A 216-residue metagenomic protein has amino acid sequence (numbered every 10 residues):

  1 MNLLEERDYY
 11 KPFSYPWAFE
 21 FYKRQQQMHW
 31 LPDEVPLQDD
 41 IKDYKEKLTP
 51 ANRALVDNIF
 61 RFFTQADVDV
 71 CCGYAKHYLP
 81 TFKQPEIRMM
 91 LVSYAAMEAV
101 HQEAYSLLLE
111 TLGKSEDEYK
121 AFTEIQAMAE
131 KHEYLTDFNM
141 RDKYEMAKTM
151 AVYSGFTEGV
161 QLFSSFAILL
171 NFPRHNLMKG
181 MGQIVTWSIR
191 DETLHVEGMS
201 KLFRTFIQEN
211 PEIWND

Functional and structural regions predicted by a protein language model:
M1-D216: Non-heme di-metal
